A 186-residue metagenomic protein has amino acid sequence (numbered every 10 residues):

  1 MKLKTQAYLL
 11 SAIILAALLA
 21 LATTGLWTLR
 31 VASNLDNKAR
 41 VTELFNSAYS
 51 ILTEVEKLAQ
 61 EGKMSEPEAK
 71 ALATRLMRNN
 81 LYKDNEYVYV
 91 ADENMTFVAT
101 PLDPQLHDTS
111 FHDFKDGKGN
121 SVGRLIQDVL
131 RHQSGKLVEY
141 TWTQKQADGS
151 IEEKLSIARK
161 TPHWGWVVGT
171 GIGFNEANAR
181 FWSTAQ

Functional and structural regions predicted by a protein language model:
M1-L29: Extreme N-terminal signal-anchor transmembrane helix of membrane signaling/transducer proteins, especially in bacteria
Y8, E86, G123, D148-R159: A short beta-strand signature within small-molecule sensing/ligand-binding domains used in signal transduction
A12, K154-H163, G171: A short, hydrophobic, proline-anchored segment that marks a local hinge/packing element in signaling and regulatory
G25, V168-T170: Sensory beta-strand/linker motifs that couple input domains to effectors
W27-A71, S183-T184: Juxtamembrane membrane-water interface segments immediately C-terminal to a transmembrane helix
S50, A71-Q144: Extracytoplasmic ligand-binding sensor domains of the Cache superfamily
W142, W164-W166: Signature tryptophan residues that serve as conserved aromatic anchors
N175-Q186: Membrane-interface helix-start motif
